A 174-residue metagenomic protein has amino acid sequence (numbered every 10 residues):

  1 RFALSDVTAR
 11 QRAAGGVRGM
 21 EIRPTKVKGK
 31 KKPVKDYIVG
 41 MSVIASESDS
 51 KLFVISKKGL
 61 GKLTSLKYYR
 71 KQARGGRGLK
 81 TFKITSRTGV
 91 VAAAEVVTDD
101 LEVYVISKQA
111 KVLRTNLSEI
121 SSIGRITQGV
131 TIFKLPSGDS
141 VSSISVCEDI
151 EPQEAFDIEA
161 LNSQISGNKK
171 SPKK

Functional and structural regions predicted by a protein language model:
R1-K174: Short, structured "edge-of-domain" segments at secondary-structure transitions
